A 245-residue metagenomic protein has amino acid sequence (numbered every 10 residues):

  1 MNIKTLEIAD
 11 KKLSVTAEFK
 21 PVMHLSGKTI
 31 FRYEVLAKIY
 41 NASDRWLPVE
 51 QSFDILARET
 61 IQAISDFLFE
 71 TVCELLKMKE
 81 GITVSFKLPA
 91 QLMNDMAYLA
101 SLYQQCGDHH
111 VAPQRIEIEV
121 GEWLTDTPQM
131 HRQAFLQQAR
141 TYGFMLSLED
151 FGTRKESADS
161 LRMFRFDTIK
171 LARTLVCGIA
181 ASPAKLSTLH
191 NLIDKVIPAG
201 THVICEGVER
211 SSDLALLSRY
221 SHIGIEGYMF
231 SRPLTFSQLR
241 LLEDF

Functional and structural regions predicted by a protein language model:
M1-H110: Bacterial c-di-GMP phosphodiesterase EAL domain
M1-T29, A37-D44, E119-D126, F144-M145 (+1 more regions): EAL-family c-di-GMP phosphodiesterase catalytic domain
I61, S65, Y98, H131-R132 (+2 more regions): The cytosolic transmitter module of two-component sensor histidine kinases
V72, L102, F135, L192-D194: Aromatic/hydrophobic pocket-lining residues that form π-stacking "cages" and hydrophobic walls in ligand
E74, D108, Q137-Q138, K195 (+1 more regions): Alpha-helical scaffold elements within enzyme catalytic domains, especially in hydrolases
S85-K87, E117-V120: Extended hydrophobic secondary-structure segments that form protein cores and membrane-embedded regions
N94-G107, T127-F135, K155-T168: Distinct, well-ordered alpha-helical segments
D108-P113, Y142: Short helix-capping segments at alpha-helix termini
